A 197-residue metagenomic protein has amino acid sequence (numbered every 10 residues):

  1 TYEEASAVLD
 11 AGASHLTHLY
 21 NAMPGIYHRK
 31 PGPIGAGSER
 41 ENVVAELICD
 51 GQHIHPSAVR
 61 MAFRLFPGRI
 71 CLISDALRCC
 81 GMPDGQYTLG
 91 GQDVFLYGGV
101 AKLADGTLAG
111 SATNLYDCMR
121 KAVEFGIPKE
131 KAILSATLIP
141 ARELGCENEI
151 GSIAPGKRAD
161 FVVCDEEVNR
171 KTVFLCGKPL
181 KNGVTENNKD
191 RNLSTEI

Functional and structural regions predicted by a protein language model:
T1, G51-Q52: Short beta->alpha junction loops/turns
T1-P31, G81-M82, G177: Histidine/acidic-residue-rich, glycine-tolerant segments that coordinate divalent metal ions
S14, C71, T172: Hydrophobic "anchor" residues on beta-strands that sit immediately upstream of conserved functional sites
Y20, L77, E167: Anionic group-transfer/hydrolysis microenvironments
Y20-A22, Q92-Y97, S194: A polyampholytic, Gly/Pro-enriched intrinsically disordered region
G32-L47, G51, A58, F63-C164: His/Asp/Glu-enriched, well-ordered alpha-helical/loop segment that forms or immediately abuts the divalent-metal
R142, S152-I197: C-terminal cap of metal-dependent C-N hydrolases
